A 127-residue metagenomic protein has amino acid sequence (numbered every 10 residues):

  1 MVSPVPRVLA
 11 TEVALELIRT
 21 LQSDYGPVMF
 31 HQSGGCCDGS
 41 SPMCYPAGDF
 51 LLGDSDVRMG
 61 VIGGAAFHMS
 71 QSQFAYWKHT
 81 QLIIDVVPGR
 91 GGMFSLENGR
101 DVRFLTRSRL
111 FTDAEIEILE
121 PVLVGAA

Functional and structural regions predicted by a protein language model:
M1-A127: Domain-level signature for proteins that mediate thiol-based redox and metal-cofactor handling
